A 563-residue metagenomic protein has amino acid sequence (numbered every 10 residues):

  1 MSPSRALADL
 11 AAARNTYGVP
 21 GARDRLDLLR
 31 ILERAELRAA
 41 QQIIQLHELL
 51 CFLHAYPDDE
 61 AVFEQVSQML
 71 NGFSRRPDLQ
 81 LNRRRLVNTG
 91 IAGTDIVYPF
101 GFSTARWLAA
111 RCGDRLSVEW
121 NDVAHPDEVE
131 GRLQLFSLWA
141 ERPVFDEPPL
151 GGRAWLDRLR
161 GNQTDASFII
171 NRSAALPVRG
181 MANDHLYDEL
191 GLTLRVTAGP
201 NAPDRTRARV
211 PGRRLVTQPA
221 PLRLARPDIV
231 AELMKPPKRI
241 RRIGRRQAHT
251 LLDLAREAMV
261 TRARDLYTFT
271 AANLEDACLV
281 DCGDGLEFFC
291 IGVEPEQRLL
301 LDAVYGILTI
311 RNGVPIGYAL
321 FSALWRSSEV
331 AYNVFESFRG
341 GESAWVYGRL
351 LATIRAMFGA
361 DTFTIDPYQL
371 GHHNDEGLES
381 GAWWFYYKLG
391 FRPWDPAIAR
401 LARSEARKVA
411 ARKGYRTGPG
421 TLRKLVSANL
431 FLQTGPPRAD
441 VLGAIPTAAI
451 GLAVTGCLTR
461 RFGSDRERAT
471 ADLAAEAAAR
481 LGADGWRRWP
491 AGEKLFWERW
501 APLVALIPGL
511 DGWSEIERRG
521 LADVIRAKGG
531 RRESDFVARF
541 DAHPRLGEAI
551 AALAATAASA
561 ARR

Functional and structural regions predicted by a protein language model:
M1-E141, R412-R563: Long, compositionally biased intrinsically disordered regions
R106-A255, V260: Long, charge-dense tracts
V118-H125, G131-L156, G161, D165-F168 (+3 more regions): Acyl-donor binding region in acyl/amide transferases
T193-T217, E287-L301, G306-L308, E336 (+1 more regions): Short secondary-structure boundary segments
P237-R339, G348, A352-F358, E498-A501 (+1 more regions): A conserved beta-strand-loop-helix scaffold within acyl/acetyltransferase catalytic domains
E376-G377, R407-V409, K413-R416: Charge-rich, low-complexity amphipathic helices in intrinsically disordered tails/linkers adjacent to domains
L401-A411, L422: Extended amphipathic alpha-helical segments with heptad-repeat/coiled-coil character used for oligomerization, fusion
